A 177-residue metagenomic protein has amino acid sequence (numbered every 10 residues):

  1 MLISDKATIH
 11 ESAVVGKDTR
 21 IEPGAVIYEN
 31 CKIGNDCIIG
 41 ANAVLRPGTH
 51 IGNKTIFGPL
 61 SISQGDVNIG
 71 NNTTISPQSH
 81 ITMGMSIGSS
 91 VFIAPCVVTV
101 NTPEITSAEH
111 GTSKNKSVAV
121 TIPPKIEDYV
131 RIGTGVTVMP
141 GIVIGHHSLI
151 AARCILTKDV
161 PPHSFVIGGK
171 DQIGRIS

Functional and structural regions predicted by a protein language model:
M1-D18, E22-P23: Short, Lys/Arg-rich amphipathic segments at extreme N-termini
L2, R20-I142, G169-D171, R175-S177: Flexible, glycine/small-residue-enriched loop-and-beta-strand segment within the central core of proteins
I142-D159, H163-F165: C-terminal/domain-terminus segments
